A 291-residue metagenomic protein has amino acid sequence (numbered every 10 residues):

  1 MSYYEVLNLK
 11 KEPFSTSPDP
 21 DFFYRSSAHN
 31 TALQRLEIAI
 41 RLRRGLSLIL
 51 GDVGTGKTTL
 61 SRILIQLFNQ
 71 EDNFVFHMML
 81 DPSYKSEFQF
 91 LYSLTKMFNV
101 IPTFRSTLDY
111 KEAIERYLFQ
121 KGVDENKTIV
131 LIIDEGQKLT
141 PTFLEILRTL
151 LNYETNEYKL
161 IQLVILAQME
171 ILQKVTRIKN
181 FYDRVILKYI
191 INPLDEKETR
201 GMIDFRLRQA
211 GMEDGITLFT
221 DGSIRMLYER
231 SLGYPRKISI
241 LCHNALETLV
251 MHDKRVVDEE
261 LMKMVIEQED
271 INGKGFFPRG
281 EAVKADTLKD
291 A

Functional and structural regions predicted by a protein language model:
M1-R43, G275-A291: A short, basic N-terminal segment
S2-Y3, Q173, Q209-A291: C-terminal alpha-helical "lid" subdomain
E12-F14, K85-F104: Conserved NTP-binding/hydrolysis module of P-loop NTPases
L42-I63: Walker A/P-loop nucleotide-binding motif
S47, Q70-P82: Conserved catalytic segments around the Walker B and adjacent sensor/switch elements of P-loop NTPase domains
I65-F68, I171-I186: Short regulatory helix/loop adjacent to the ATP-binding pocket of P-loop NTPases
L80-S83, V175, I186-R200: Conserved AAA+ ATPase "SRH/arginine-finger" region at the nucleotide-binding site
K96-F98, M169, K197-D214: Conserved AAA+ ATPase "sensor/coupling" helix adjacent to the nucleotide-binding pocket
